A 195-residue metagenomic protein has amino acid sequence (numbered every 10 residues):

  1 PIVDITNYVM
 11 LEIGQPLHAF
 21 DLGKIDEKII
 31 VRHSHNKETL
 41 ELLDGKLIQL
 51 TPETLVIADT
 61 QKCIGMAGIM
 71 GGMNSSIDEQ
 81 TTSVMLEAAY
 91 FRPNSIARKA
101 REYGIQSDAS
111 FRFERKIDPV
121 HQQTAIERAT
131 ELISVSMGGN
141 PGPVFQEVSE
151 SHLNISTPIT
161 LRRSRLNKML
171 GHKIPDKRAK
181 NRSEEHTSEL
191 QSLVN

Functional and structural regions predicted by a protein language model:
P1-E184, S188, S192: RNA/tRNA-interacting regions in translation and RNA-turnover enzymes
